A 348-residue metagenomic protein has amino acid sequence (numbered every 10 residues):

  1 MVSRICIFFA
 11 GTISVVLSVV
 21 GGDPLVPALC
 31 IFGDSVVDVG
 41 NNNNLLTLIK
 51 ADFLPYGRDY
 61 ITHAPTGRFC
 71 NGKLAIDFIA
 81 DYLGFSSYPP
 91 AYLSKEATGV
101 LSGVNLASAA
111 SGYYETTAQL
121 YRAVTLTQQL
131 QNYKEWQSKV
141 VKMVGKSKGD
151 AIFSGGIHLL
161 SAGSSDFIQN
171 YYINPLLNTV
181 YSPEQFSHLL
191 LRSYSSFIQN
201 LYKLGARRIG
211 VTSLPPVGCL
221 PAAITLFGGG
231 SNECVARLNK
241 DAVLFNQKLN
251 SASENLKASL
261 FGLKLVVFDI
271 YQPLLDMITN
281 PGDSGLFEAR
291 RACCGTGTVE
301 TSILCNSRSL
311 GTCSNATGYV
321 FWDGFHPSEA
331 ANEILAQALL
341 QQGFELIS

Functional and structural regions predicted by a protein language model:
V2-S348: Conserved active-site regions of diverse hydrolases
